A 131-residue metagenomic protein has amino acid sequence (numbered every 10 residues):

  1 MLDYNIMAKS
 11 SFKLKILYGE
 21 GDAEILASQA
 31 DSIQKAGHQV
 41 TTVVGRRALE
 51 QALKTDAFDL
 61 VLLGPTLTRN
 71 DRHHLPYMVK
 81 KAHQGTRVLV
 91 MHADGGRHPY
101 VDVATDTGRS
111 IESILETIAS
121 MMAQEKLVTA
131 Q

Functional and structural regions predicted by a protein language model:
M1-G21, S32, R109-Q131: Non-catalytic signal-transmission and effector/linker regions of two-component phosphorelay proteins
L17, T41-T42, R87-H92: Short, hydrophobic beta-strand segments that form beta-sheet elements in well-ordered domains
D22-T41: Two-component/phosphorelay signaling modules centered on CheY-like receiver
A23, V44-A48, R109: Acidic phosphotransfer microenvironment of two-component signaling modules
T42-L60: Acidic, metal-coordinating helix/loop segments flanking the phosphotransfer/catalytic sites of two-component signaling
K54-D56, V79-G85, G95: Conserved phosphotransfer cores of two-component systems
V61-H83: Conserved phosphotransfer microenvironments
R69, H74, L89-E116: Alpha4 helix (beta4-alpha4-beta5 surface) of REC/receiver domains from two-component response regulators
